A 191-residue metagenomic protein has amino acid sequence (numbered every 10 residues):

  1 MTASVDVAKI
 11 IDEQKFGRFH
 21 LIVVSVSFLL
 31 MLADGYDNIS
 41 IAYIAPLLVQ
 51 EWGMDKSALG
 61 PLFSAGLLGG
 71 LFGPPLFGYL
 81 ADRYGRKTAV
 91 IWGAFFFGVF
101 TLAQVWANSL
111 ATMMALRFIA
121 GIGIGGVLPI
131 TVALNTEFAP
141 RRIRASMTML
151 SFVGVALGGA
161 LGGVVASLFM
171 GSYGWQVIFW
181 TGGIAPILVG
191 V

Functional and structural regions predicted by a protein language model:
M1-V191: Transmembrane-helix signature of 12-pass secondary carriers
